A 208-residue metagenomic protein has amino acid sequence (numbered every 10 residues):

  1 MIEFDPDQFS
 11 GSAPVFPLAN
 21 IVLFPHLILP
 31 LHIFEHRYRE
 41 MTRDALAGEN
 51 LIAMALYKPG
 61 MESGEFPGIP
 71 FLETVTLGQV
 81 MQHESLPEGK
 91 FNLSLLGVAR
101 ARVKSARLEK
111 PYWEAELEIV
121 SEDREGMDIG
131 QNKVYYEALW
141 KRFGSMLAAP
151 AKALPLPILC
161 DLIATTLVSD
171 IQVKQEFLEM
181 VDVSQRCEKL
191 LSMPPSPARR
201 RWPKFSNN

Functional and structural regions predicted by a protein language model:
M1-N208: N-terminal low-complexity, acidic/polar interaction/targeting segments
